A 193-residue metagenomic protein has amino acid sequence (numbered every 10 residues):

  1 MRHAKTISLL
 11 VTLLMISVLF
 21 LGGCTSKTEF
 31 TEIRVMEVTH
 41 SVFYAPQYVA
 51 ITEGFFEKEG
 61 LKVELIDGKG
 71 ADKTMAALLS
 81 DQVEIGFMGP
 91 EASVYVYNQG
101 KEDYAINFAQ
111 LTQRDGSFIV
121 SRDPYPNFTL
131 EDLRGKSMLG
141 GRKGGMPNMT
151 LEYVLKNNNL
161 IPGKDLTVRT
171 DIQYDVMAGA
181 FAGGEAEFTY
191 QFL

Functional and structural regions predicted by a protein language model:
M1-E32: Short, low-complexity disordered leader/linker segments with a strong preference for bacterial N-terminal type II
T28-Q173, M177-L193: Short, glycine-/small- and polar/acidic-enriched structural segments that line small-molecule recognition paths
